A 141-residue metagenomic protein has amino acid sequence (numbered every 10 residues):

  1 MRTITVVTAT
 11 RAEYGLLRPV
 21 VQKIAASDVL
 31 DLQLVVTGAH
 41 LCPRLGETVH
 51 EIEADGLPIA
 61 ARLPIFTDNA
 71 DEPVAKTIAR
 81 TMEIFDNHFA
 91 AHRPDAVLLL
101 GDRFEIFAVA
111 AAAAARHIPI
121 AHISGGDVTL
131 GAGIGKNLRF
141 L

Functional and structural regions predicted by a protein language model:
M1-G38: N-terminal phosphate-binding or glycine-rich loops at protein starts, especially the Walker A/P-loop of NTPases
M1-T3, A61, R116: Secondary-structure boundary/capping motif
V7-T8, G15-V20, I65-L141: Active-site and donor-binding regions of nucleotide-sugar-utilizing enzymes
E13, L41-P43, T129: Flexible, glycine-rich phosphate/dinucleotide-binding loops and adjacent beta-alpha linkers at cofactor/substrate
A25-A26, E53, A114-A115: Anion (oxyanion) recognition and catalysis
A26-V29, L57-P58, A90: Generic secondary-structure signature for well-ordered alpha-helical cores
D31-T77, I84: Conserved nucleotide-sugar phosphate-binding/catalytic loop shared by glycosyltransferases and other
